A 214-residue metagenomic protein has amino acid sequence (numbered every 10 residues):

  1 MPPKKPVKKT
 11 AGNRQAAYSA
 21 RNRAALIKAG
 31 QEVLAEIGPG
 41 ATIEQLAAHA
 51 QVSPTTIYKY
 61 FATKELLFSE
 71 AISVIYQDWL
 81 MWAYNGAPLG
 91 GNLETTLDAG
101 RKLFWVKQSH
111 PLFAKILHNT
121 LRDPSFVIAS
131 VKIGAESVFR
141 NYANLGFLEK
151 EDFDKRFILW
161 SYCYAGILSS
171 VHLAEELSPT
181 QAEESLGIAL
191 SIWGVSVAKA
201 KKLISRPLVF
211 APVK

Functional and structural regions predicted by a protein language model:
M1-G40, E44-H49, L66-S69: Basic, helix-initiating cap at the start of DNA-binding domains
M1-T10, R140, N144, S169 (+1 more regions): C-terminal peripheral helix-coil segments that are non-catalytic and often amphipathic
S19, R23, I72, Y76 (+1 more regions): Amphipathic, non-transmembrane alpha-helical scaffold segments
T42-I43, A114-H118, E151, A198-L203: Short, hydrophobic secondary-structure boundary micro-motifs
I43, S73-Y84: Short, basic, alpha-helical segments at the C-terminal edge of helix-turn-helix-like DNA-binding modules
Q51-F61: Short hydrophobic/aromatic patch on the recognition helix
E70, Y84-I116, R122: Hydrophobic alpha-helical connector segments
D98, T120-S169, T180, G187: Amphipathic alpha-helical packing segments from all-alpha helical-bundle domains
